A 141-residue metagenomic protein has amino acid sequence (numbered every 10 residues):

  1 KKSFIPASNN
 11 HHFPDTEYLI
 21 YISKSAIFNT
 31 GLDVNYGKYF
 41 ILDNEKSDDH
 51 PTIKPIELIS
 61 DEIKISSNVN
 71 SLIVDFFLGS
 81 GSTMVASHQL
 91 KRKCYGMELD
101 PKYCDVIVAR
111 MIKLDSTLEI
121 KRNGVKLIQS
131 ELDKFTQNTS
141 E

Functional and structural regions predicted by a protein language model:
K1-C104: Core catalytic lobe of class I
V108-E141: S-adenosyl-L-methionine
